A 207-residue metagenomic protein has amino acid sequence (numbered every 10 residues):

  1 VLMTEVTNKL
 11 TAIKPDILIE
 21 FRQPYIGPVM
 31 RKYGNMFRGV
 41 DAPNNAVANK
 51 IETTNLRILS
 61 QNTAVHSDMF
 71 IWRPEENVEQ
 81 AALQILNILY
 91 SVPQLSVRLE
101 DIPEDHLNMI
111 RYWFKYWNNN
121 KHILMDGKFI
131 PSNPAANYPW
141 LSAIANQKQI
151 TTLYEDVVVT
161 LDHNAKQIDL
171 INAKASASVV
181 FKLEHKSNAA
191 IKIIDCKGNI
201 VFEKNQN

Functional and structural regions predicted by a protein language model:
L2-Q206: Active-site-proximal substrate-binding groove within the catalytic cores of carbohydrate-active enzymes
